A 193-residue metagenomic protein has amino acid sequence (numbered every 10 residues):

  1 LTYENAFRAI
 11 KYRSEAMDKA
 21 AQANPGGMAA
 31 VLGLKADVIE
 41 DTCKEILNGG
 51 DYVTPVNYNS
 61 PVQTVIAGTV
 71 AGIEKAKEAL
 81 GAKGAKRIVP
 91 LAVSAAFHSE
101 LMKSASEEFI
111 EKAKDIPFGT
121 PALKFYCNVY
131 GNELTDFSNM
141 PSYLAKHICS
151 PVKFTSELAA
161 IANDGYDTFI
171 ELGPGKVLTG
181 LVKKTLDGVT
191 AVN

Functional and structural regions predicted by a protein language model:
L1-S150: Alpha/beta catalytic cores of group-transfer enzymes, especially the acyltransferase/condensing modules of polyketide
K146-N193: Flexible, low-complexity segments
